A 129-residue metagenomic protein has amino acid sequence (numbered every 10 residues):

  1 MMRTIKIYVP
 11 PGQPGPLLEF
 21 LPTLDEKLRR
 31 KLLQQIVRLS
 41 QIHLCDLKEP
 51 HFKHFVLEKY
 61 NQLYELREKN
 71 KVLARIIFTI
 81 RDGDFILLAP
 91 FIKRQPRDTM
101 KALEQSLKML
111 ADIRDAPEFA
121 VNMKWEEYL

Functional and structural regions predicted by a protein language model:
M1-V72, D82-F85, I92-L129: Basic, Lys/Arg-enriched alpha-helical interface segments
R75-T79: Short, surface-exposed beta-strand/loop micro-motifs that present aromatic residues
